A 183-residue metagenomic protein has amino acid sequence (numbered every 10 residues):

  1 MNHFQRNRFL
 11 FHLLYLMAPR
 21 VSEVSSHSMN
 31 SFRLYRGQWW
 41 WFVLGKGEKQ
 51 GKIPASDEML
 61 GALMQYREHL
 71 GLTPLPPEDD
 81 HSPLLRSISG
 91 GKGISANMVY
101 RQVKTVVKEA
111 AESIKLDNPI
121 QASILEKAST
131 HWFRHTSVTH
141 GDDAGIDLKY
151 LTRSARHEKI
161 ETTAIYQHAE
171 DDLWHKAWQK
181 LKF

Functional and structural regions predicted by a protein language model:
M1-F183: Conserved catalytic core of the tyrosine transesterase superfamily
